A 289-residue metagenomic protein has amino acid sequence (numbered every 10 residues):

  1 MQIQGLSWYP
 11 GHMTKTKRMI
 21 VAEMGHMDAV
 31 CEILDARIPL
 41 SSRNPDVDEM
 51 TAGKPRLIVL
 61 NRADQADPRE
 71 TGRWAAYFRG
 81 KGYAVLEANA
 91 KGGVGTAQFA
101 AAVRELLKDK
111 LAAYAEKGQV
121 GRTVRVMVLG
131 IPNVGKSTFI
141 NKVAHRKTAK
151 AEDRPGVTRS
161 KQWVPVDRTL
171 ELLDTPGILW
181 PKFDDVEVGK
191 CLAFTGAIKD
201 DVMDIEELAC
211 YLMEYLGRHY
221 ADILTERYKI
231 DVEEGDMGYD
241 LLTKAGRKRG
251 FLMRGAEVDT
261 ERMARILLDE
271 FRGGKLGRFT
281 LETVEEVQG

Functional and structural regions predicted by a protein language model:
M1-A29, R37-D46, M50-R56, A63 (+3 more regions): Helix-rich effector regions associated with P-loop NTPase G domains
E32, I58-L60, V128: Structural beta-sheet core signal
P45-D48, G72-A75, A100-A102, N141-A144 (+1 more regions): Short, glycine/charged-enriched secondary-structure capping and boundary segments
D64-L129, T148, G250-L252, V258: Canonical P-loop GTPase G-domain recognition
A90, I140, L170-L173: Conserved active-site beta-strand-loop modules that form the wall/rim of enzyme catalytic pockets and either contain
Q98, A102, T138, Y211 (+1 more regions): Alpha-helical scaffold segments in soluble metabolic enzymes
K110-Y114, N141, K147-D153, H219-L224: Short, structured loop/turn "capping" segments at alpha-beta junctions
R125-H145, A149, T175: Glycine-rich phosphate-binding P-loop
